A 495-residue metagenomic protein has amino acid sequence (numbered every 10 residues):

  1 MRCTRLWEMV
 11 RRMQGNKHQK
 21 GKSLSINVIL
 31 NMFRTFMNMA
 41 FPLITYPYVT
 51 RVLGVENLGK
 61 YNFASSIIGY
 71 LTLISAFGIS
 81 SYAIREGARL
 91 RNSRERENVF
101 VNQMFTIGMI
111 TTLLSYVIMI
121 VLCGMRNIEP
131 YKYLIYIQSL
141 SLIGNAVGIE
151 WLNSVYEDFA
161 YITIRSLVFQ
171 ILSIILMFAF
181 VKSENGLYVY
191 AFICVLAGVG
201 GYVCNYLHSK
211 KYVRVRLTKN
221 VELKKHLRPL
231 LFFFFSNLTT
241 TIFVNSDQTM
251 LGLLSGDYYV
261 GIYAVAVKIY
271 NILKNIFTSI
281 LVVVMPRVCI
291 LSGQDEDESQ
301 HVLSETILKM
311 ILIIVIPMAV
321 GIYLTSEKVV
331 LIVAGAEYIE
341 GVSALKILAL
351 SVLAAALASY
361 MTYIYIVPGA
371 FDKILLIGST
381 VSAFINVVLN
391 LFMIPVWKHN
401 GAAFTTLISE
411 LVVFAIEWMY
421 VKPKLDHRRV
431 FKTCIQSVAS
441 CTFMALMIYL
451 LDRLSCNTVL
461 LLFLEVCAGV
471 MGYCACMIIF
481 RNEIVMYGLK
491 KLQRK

Functional and structural regions predicted by a protein language model:
M1-N16, Y449-K495: Membrane-proximal transmembrane or re-entrant/amphipathic helices at the cytosolic face
R2-C3, E8, K20-S80, Y116 (+4 more regions): Signature of the first transmembrane helix
E8-K20, A160-T163, L187-A191, G200-V244 (+5 more regions): Interhelical loop/hinge segments that connect adjacent transmembrane helices in multipass membrane
I26-P42, F169, Y190-N205, S209 (+5 more regions): Transmembrane helical elements of multi-pass membrane transporters/channels
F36, L73-A76, S81, N102-P130 (+5 more regions): Alpha-helical transmembrane segments of multi-pass membrane transport and lipid-handling proteins
Y46-P47, A76-N92, A266, Y270-L308 (+2 more regions): Helix-loop junctions and terminal segments of transmembrane helices in multi-pass membrane transport/translocation
K132, I143-I164, L350-V381: Membrane-interface junctions at transmembrane-helix termini in multi-pass inner-membrane proteins
S139, T163-K211, P229, T380-I385 (+4 more regions): Hydrophobic alpha-helical transmembrane segments
